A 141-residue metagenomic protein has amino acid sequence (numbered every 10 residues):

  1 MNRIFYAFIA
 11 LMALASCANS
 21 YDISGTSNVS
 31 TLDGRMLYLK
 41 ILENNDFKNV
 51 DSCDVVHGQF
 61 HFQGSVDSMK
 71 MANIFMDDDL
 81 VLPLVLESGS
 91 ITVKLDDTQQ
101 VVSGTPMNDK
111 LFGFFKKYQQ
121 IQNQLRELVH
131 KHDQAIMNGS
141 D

Functional and structural regions predicted by a protein language model:
M1-S27: Bacterial Sec-dependent N-terminal signal peptides
C17-D141: A non-transmembrane, solvent-exposed segment enriched in polar/low-complexity residues
